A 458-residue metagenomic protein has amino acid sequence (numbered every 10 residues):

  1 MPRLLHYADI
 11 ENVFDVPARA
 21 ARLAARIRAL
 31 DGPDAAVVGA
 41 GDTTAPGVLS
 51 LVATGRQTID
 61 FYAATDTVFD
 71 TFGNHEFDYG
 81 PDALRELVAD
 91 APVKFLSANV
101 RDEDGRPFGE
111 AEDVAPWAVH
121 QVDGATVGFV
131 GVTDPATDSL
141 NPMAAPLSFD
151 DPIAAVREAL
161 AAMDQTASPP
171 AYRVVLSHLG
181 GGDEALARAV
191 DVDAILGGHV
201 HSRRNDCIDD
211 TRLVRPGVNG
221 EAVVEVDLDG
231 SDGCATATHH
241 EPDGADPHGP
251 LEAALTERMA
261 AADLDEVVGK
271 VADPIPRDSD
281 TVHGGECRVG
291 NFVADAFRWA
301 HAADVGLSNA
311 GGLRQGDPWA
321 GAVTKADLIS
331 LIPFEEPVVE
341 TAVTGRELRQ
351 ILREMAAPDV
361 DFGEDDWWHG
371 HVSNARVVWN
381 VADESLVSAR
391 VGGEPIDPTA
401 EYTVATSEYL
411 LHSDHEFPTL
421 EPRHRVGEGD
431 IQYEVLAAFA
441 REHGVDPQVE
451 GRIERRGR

Functional and structural regions predicted by a protein language model:
M1-G244, G284-A300, G306, V338 (+1 more regions): Acidic, metal/ion-coordinating pockets
V13, P318-R458: Feature captures C-terminal
G47-S50, D104-A111, A245-G249, G316-A320 (+1 more regions): Short, solvent-exposed polar/charged micro-motifs at secondary-structure junctions
T133, G311-R314, L410: Short glycine-enriched loops at secondary-structure junctions
P135, A260-D273, T324-D327, A405-H412: Short, compositionally biased low-complexity segments
P152, D243-A254, V426-F439: Short, cationic low-complexity segments
L176, G198, S308-A310, V343 (+1 more regions): Short His-Asn-centered micro-motif
S231-A322, H443-R458: A short C-terminal boundary segment appended to hydrolase-like catalytic domains
